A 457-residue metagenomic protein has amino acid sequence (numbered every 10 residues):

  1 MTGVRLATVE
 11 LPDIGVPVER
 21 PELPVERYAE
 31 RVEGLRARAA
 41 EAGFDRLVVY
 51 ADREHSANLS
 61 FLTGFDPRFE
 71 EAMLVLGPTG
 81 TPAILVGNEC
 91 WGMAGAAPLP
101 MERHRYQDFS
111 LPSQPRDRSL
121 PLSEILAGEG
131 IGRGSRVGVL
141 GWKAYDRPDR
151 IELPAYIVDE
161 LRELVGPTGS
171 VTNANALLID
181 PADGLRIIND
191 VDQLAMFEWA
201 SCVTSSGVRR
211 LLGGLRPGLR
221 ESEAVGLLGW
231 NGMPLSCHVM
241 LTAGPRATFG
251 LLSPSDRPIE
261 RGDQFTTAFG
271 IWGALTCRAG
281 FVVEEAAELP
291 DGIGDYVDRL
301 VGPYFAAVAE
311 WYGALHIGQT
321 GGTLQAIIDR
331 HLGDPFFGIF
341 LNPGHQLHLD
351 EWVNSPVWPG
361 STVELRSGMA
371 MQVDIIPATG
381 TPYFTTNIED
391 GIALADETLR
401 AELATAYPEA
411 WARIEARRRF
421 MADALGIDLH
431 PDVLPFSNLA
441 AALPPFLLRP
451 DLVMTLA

Functional and structural regions predicted by a protein language model:
M1-A457: Active-site neighborhoods and metal-handling regions in enzymes and metal-associated proteins
